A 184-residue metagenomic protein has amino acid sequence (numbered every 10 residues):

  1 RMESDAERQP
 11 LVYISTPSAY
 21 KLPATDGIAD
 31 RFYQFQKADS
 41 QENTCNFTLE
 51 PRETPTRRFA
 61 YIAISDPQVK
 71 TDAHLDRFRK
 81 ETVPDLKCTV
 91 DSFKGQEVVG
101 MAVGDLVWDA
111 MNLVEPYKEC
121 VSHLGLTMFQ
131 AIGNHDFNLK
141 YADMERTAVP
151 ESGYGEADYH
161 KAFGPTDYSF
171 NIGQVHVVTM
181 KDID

Functional and structural regions predicted by a protein language model:
R1-S4, N46-T48: Exposed aromatic-hydrophobic patches
E3-Y33: A short, solvent-exposed loop/turn motif at the edges and junctions of modular extracellular/periplasmic domains
D5-E7, P17-A19, A38-S40, E50-T54 (+2 more regions): Generic structural motif
R8, R57, G95-Q96, L124-G125 (+1 more regions): Residue-level preference for short coil/turn positions at secondary-structure junctions
V12-I14, F47, F170: Generic structural hydrophobic/aromatic packing signal, biased to beta-strands
A19, A24, R31-K37, M111-D184: Extended active-site neighborhood of metal-dependent phosphoesterases/phosphodiesterases
T25-F32, Q36-V114: N-terminal active-site segment of His-dependent metallophosphoesterases
